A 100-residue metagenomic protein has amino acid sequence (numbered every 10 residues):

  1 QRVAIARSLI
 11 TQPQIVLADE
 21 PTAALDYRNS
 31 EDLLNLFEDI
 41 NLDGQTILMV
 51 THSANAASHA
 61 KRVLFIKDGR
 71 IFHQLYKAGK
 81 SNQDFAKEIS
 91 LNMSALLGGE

Functional and structural regions predicted by a protein language model:
T11, D43: Conserved signature/switch motifs of ABC ATPase nucleotide-binding domains
V16-D19: Catalytic Walker B motif of ABC-type/P-loop ATPase nucleotide-binding domains
Y27-N29: Helix N-cap at the start of a conserved alpha-helix in ABC-type nucleotide-binding domains
L33-L34: Conserved hydrophobic alpha-helix in the ABC-type ATPase nucleotide-binding domain
Q45-V50: Conserved H-loop
H59-F65: Conserved catalytic segment of ABC-fold P-loop ATPases
R70-S94: Conserved beta-strand-loop-alpha-helix hinge in the C-terminal portion of ABC ATPase nucleotide-binding domains
